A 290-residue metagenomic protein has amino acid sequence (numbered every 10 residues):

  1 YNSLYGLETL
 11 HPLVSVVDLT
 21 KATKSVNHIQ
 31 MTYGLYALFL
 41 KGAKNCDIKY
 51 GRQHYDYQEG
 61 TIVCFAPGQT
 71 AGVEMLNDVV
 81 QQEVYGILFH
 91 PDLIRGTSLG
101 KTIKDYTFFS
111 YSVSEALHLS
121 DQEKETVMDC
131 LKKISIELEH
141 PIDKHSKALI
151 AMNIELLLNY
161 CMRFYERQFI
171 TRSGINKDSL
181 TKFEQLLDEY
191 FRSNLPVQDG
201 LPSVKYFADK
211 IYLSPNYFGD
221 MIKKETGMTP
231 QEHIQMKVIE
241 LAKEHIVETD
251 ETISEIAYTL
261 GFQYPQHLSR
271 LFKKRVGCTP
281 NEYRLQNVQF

Functional and structural regions predicted by a protein language model:
Y1-D56: Generic protein-terminus/edge-of-domain signal
R52-A66: Short acidic-glycine-tyrosine-enriched beta hairpin
G60, F218, H267-L268, F272: Short hydrophobic/aromatic patch on the recognition helix
L76-I142: A hydrophobic/aromatic-rich effector-binding and dimerization subdomain of bacterial HTH-type transcriptional regulators
E125-G174, D178-D188: An amphipathic alpha-helical interaction segment
A151, S173-I211, E232-E251: A short, Lys/Arg-enriched amphipathic alpha-helix from helix-turn-helix/homeodomain DNA-binding modules
K224-Q263, L285-F290: Terminal helix-turn-helix DNA-binding modules in bacterial transcription factors
S269-F290: …primarily DNA-binding HTH/wHTH and HhH modules…
